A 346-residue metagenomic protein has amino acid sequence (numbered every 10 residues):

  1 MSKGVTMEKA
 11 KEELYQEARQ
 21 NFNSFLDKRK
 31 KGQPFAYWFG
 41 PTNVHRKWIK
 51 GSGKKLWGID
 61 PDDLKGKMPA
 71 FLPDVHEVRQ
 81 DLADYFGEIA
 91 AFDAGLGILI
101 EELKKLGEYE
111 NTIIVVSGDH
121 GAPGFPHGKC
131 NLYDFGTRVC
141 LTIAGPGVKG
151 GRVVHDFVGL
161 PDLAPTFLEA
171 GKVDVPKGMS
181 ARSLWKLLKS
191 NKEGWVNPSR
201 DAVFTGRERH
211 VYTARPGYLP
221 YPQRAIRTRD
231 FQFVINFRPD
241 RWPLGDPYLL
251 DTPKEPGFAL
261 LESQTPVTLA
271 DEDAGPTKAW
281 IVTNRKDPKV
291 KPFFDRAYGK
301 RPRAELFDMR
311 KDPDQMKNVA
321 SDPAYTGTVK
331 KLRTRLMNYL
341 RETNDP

Functional and structural regions predicted by a protein language model:
M1-L14, N23-R182, K186-S190, T213 (+7 more regions): Active-site-proximal cap/lid insertion segments
P123-G124, V203-R209: Short Pro/Gly-enriched beta-strand edge/turn motifs at strand-loop
L188-V196, R200: Short, solvent-exposed helix-to-loop capping segments enriched in aromatics
S199-T205, P346: WW-domain-binding short linear motifs
R227-R229: Short strand-coil-strand connectors
K317: Extended, hydrophobic beta-loop-alpha segments that form or line the acyl/peptidyl-thioester binding and transfer paths
L332, E342-D345: Catalytic domains of carbohydrate-active enzymes that cleave complex glycans
